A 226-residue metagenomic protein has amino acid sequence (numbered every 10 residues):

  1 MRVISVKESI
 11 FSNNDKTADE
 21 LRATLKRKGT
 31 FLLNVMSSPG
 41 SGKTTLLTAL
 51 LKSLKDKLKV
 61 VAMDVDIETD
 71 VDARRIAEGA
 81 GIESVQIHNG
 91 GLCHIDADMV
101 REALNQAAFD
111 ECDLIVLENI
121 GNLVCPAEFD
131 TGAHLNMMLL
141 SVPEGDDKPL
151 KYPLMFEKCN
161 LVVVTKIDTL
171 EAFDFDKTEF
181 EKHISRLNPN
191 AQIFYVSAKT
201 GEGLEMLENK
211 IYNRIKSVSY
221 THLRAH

Functional and structural regions predicted by a protein language model:
S5-E20, T30, L54-D130: Nucleotide-state-sensitive switch-loop elements of NTP-binding domains
P39: The conserved Walker
K43: Conserved lysine of the Walker
L46: Hydrophobic positions on the alpha1 helix immediately C-terminal to the Walker A/P-loop
E128-P143, L154-M155, N160: Inter-motif core of Ras-like GTPase G domains
M137, K158-D168, S185-V196: Conserved beta-strand/loop subsegment of P-loop NTPase cores
F173-S217: Canonical P-loop GTPase G-domain recognition
T221-H226: Conserved small/polar residues in nucleotide/adenosyl-binding loops
